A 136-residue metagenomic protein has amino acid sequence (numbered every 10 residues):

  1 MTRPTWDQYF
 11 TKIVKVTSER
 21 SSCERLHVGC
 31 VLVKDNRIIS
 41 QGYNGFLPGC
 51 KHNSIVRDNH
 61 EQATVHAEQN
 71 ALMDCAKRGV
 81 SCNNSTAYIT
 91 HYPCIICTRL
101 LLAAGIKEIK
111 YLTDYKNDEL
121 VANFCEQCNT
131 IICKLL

Functional and structural regions predicted by a protein language model:
M1-L136: Zinc-dependent deaminase catalytic domain
